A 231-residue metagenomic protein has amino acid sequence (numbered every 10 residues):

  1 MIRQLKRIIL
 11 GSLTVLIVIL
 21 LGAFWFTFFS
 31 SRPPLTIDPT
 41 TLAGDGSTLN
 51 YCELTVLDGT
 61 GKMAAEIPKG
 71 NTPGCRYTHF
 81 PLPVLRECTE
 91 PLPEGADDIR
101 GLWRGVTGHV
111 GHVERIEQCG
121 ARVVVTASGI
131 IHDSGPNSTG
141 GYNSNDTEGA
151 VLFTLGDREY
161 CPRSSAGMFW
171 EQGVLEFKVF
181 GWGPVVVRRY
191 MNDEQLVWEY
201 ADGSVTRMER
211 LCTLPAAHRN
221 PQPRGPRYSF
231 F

Functional and structural regions predicted by a protein language model:
I2, I9-H112, G120-R122, L211-F231: Amphipathic/hydrophobic helical signal segments and adjacent flexible N-terminal regions that mediate secretion
T107, A127-G129, V179-G181, D202 (+1 more regions): A mature extracytoplasmic/lumenal domain signature
H109-R163: N-terminal glycine/threonine-rich, aromatic-flanked beta-hairpin/loop signature
G111-E114, I131, S164-A166, G183-R188 (+1 more regions): A structural detector for short beta-strand units
D133-S138, V186-M191, T206-C212: A short, polar/proline- and glycine-enriched secondary-structure boundary/capping micro-motif
C161-N192: Acidic, glycine-rich flexible loop segments
Q195-G203: Short, exposed beta-strand-loop hairpins at the edges of beta-sheets in extracellular/periplasmic proteins
